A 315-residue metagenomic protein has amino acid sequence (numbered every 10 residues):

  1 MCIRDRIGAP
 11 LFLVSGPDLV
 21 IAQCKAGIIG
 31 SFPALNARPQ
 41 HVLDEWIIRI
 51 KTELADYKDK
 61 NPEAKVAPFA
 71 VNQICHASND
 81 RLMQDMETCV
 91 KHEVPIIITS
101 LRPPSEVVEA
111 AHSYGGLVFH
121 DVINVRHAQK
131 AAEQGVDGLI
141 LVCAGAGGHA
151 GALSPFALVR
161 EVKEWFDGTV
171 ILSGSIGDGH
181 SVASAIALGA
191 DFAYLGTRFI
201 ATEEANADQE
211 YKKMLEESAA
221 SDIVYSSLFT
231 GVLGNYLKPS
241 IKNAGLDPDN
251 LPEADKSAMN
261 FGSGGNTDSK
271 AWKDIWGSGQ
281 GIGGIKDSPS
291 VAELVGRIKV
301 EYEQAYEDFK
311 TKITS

Functional and structural regions predicted by a protein language model:
R4-T169: Active-site entrance/lid segments in N-terminal catalytic domains of soluble metabolic enzymes
L13, I28-P39, L141-A152, I176-Q209: Glycine-rich phosphate-binding active-site loops on the catalytic face of alpha/beta enzymes
D121, G174-S175: Conserved acidic functional residues
A157-I171, G177-S315: Conserved active-site-proximal phosphate/metal-binding subdomains
